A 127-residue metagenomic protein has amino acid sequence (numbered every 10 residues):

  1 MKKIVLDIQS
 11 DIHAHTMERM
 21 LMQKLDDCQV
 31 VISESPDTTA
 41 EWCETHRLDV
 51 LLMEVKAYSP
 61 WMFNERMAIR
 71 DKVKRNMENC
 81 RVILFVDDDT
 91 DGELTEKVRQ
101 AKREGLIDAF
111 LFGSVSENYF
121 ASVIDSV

Functional and structural regions predicted by a protein language model:
M1-I4: Extreme N-terminal starter segment of soluble prokaryotic enzymes
I8-Q9, I32, V86-S126: Output/docking surface of receiver
D11-S33: Two-component/phosphorelay signaling modules centered on CheY-like receiver
V30, V82-I83: Hydrophobic/aromatic residues located in beta-strands of well-ordered beta-sheets within soluble catalytic
E34-V50, Y58-P60: Acidic, metal-coordinating helix/loop segments flanking the phosphotransfer/catalytic sites of two-component signaling
E44-H46, K72-N79: Conserved phosphotransfer cores of two-component systems
L51, V82, A109-F110: Two-component signal transduction core modules
L51-N76, V86-K97: Conserved phosphotransfer microenvironments
